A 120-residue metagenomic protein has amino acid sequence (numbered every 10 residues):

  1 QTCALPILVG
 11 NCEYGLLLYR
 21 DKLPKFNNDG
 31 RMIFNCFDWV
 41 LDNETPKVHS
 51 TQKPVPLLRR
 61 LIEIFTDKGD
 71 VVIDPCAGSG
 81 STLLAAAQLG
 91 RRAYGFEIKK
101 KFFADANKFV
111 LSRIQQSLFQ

Functional and structural regions predicted by a protein language model:
Q1-G95, K99-F103: Core catalytic lobe of class I
A106-N107: Conserved SAM-binding loop
V110: Conserved hydrophobic residues forming the short capping helix/wall of the S-adenosyl-L-methionine
I114: Short, flexible loop motifs at catalytic/binding sites
L118-Q120: Acidic, low-complexity intrinsically disordered tails
